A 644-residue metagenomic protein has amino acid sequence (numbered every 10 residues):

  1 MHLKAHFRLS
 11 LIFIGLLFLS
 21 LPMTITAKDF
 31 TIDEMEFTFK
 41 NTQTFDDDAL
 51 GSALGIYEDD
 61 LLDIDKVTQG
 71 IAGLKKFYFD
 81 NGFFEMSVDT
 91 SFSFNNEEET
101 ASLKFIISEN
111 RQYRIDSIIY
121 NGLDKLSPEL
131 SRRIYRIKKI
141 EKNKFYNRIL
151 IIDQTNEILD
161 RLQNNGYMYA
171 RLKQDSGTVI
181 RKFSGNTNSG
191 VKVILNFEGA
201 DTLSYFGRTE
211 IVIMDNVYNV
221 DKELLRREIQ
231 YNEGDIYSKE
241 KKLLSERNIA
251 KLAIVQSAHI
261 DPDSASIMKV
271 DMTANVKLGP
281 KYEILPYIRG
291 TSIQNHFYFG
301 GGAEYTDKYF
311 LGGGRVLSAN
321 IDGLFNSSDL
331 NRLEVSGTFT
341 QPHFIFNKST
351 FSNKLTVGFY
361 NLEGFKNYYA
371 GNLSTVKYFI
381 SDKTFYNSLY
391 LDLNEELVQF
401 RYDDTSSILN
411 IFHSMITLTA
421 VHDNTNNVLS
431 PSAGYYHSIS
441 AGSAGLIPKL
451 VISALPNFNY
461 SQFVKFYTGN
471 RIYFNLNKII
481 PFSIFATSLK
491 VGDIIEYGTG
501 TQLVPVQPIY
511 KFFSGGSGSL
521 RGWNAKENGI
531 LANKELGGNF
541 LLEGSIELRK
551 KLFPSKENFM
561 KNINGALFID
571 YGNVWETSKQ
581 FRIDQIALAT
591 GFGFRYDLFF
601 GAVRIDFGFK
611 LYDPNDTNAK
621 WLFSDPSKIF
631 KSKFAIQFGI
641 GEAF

Functional and structural regions predicted by a protein language model:
H2-I12: Bacterial N-terminal signal peptides that target proteins for export
S10-P22: Bacterial N-terminal signal peptides
A27-S292, A303-E304, V316-S336, G469 (+1 more regions): Periplasmic polypeptide-binding modules associated with outer-membrane biogenesis and secretion
D63-D65, F94, N147-I149, N165 (+10 more regions): Outer-membrane beta-barrel domain signature
K125-L130, D235-S438, R521-G522, L531 (+2 more regions): Gram-negative/organellar outer-membrane beta-barrel architecture
I249, Y305, F339, N470 (+6 more regions): Hydrophobic, well-ordered secondary-structure elements that form the walls of internal hydrophobic environments
R289-Q294, S406, H413-N562, F568 (+3 more regions): C-terminal outer-membrane beta-barrel translocator/porin domains of Gram-negative envelope proteins and their
I583-L598: Strand-loop-strand
